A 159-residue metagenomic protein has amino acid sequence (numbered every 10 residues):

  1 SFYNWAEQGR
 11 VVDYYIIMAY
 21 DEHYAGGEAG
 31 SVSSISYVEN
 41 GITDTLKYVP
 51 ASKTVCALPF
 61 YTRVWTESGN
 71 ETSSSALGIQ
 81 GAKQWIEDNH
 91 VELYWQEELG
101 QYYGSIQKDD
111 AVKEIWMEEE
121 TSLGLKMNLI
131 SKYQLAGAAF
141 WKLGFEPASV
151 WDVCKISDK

Functional and structural regions predicted by a protein language model:
S1, H23, L143-S149: Acidic-and-aromatic substrate-binding clefts and catalytic sites of carbohydrate-active enzymes
S1-I86: Substrate-binding surface in catalytic domains of secreted glycosidases
F2, Q101-Y102, K132: Intrinsically disordered, low-complexity N-terminal regions enriched in serine/proline/glycine with scattered basic
E7-V11, D44-Y48, L129, Y133 (+1 more regions): Alpha-helical structural signal in soluble globular domains
V32-E39, M117-G124, F145: Soluble non-cytosolic domains of exported or imported proteins
L58-N128, V150, S157-K159: Glycan-binding loop/region signatures in secreted carbohydrate-active enzymes
L125-F140, F145: Conserved, well-ordered alpha-helix/loop/beta-strand core segments that scaffold catalytic motifs
